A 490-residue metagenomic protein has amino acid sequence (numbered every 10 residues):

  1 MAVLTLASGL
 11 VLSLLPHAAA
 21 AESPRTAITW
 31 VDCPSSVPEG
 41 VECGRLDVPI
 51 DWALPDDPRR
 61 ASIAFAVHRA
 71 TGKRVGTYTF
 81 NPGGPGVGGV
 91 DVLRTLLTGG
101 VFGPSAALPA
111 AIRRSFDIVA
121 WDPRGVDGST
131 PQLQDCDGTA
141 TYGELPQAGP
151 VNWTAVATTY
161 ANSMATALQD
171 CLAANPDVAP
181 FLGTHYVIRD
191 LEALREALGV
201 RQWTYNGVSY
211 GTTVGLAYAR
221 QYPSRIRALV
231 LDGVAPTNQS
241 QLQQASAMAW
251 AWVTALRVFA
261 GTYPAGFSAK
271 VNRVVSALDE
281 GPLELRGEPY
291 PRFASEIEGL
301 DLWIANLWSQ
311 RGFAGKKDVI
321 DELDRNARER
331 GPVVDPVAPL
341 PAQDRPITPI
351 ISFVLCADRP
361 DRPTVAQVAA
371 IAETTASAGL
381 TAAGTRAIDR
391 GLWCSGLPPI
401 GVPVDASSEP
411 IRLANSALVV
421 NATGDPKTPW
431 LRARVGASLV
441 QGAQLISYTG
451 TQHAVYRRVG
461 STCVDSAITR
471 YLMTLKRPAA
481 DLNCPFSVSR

Functional and structural regions predicted by a protein language model:
V3, P16-G149, T154-T158, V271-N272 (+3 more regions): Catalytic-loop region of hydrolases
C136-L145, A217-R273, L323-V334: A catalytic-pocket lid/entrance helix-loop region that shapes and gates access to the active site across common
D170-D177, H185-Q202: Conserved acidic catalytic loop of the alpha/beta-hydrolase fold
R189, G207-A217: Glycine-rich nucleophile elbow surrounding the catalytic serine of serine-hydrolase chemistry
Y205-G207, L229: Conserved alpha/beta-hydrolase fold motif
F267-A414, G460: Alpha/beta-hydrolase fold active-site neighborhood
P426-R432: Conserved alpha/beta-hydrolase "acid-adjacent" motif
T451-T462: Catalytic histidine-centered segment of alpha/beta-hydrolase-like enzymes
